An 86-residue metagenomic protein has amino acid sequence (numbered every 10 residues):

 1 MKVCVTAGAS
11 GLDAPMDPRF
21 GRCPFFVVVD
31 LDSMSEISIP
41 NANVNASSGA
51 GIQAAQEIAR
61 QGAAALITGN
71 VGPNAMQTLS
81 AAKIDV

Functional and structural regions predicted by a protein language model:
M1-G49, R60-Q61, S80-I84: Non-catalytic interface/targeting segments
G51-Q53: N-terminal active-site wall of soluble small-molecule enzyme domains
E57-V86: Mid-chain, well-packed structural core segment of small domains
